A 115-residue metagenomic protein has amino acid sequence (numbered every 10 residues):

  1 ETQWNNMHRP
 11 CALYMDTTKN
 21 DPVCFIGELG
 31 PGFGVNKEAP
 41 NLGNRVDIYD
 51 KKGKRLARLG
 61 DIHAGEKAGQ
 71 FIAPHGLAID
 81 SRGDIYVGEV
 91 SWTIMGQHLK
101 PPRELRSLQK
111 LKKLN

Functional and structural regions predicted by a protein language model:
E1-N115: Eukaryotic scaffold repeat domains enriched in small/polar residues
